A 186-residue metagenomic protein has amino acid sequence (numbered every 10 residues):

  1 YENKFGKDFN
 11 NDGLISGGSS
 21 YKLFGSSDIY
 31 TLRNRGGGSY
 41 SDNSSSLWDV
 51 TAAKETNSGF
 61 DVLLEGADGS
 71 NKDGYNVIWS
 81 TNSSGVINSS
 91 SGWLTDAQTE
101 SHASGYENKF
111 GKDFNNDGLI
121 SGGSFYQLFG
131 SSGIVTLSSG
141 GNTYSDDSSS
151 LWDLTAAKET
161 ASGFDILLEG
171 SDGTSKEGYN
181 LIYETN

Functional and structural regions predicted by a protein language model:
Y1-N186: Long, low-complexity, Gly/Thr
